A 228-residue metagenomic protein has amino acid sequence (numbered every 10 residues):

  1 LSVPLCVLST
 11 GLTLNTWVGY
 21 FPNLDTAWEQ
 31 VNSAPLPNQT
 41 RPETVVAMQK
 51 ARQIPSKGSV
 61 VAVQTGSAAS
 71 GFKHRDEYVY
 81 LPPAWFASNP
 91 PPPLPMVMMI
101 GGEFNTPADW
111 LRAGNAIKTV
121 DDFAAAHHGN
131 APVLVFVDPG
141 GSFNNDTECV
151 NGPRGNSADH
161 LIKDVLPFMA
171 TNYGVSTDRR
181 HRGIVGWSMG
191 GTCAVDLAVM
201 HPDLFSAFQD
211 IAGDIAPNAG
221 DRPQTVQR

Functional and structural regions predicted by a protein language model:
L1-R228: Non-catalytic cap/lid and distal C-terminal segments of serine-dependent acyl enzymes
